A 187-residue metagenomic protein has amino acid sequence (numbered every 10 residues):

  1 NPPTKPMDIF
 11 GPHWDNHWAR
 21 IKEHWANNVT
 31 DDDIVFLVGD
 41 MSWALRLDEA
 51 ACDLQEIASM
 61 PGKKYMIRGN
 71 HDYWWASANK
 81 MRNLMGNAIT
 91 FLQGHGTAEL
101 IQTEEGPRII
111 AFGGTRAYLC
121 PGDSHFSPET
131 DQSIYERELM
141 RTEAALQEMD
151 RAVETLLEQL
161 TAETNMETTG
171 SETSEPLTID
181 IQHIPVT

Functional and structural regions predicted by a protein language model:
P2-T103, T155, Q159, E163-T173: Core catalytic region of metal-dependent phosphoesterases/phosphodiesterases, especially metallo-beta-lactamase-like
T4-K5, D123, T178: Intrinsically disordered, low-complexity segments enriched in proline/serine/threonine
G11-D15, E105-S174: Binuclear metal-dependent hydrolase catalytic cores centered on His/Asp/Glu-rich metal-binding motifs
I34, I110-A111, L177-I179: Structural motif
S42, D72-Y73, A117-C120, P185-V186: Short, solvent-exposed loop/turn segments at secondary-structure junctions
K63, L146, P176, D180-Q182: Long, low-complexity, intrinsically disordered polar/charged segments
T115, A162, I181-T187: Short, well-ordered beta-to-alpha junction loops that form the rim of enzyme active sites and present histidine/acidic
L139-A144, D180-V186: A mid-sequence, solvent-exposed acidic-amphipathic segment
